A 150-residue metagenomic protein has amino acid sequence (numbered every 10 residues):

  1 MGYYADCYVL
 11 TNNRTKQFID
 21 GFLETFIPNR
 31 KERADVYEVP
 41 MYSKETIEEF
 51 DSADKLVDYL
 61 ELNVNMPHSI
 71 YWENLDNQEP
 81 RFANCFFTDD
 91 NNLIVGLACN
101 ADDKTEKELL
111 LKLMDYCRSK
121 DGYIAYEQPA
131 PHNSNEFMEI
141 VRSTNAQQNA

Functional and structural regions predicted by a protein language model:
M1-S43: Short, extreme N-terminal segment that most often corresponds to the first beta-strand
Y8, L23, I27, I47 (+3 more regions): Short linear sequence elements within intrinsically disordered, low-complexity coil regions
T11-T15, E49, D102-E106: Intrinsic-disorder-associated interaction segments
T25-I70: Short, well-structured hydrophobic secondary-structure segments
S52-A150: Charged interaction segments
